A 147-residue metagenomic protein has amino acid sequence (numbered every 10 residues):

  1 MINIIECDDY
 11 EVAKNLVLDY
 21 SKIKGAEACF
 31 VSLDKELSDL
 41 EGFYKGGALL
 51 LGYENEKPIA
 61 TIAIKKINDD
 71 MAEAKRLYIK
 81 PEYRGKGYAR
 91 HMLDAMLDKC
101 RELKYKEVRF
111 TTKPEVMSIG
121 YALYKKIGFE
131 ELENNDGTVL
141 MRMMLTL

Functional and structural regions predicted by a protein language model:
I4-K75, K80, L93-D94, K99 (+2 more regions): Acetyl-CoA-dependent GNAT
A28-V31, K35, Y83, G87 (+1 more regions): Residues at secondary-structure transition points
D69-D70, G85, V116, G137: Surface-exposed, flexible loop/turn segments at secondary-structure boundaries
I79, G85-D98, A122, K126: Conserved acetyl-CoA-binding loop-helix of GNAT-fold acetyltransferases
K80-P81, Y105: Short amphipathic alpha-helical segments at helix-loop
K104-L147: C-terminal "cap" of GNAT-fold acetyltransferases
